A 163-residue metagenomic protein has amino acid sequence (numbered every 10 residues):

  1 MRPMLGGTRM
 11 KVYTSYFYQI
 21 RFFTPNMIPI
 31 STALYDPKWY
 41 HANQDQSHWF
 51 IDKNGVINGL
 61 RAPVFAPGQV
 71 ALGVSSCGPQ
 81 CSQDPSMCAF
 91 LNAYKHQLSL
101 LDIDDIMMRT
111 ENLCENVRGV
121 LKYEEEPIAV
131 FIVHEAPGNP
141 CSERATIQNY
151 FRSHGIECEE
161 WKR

Functional and structural regions predicted by a protein language model:
L5-R163: Residues lining hydrophobic/aromatic ligand-binding pockets adjacent to catalytic sites
